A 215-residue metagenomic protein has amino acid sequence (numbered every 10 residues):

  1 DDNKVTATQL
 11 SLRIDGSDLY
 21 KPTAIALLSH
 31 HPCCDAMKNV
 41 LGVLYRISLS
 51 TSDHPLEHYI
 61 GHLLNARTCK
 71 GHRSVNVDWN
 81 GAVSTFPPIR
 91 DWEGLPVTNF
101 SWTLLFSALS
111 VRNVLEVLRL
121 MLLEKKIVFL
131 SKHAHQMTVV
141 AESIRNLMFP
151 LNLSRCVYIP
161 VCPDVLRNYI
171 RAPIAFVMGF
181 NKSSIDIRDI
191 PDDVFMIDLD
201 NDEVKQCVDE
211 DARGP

Functional and structural regions predicted by a protein language model:
D1-R145, R155-V157, R171-F195, N201-P215: N-terminal uDENN/longin-like adaptor modules and analogous extended polar/low-complexity scaffolding regions in large
M148: An amphipathic, basic-hydrophobic helix/alpha-beta surface used to engage anionic, phosphate-rich ligands or surfaces
C156-N168: Long, charged, glycine-rich C-terminal linkers/tails
